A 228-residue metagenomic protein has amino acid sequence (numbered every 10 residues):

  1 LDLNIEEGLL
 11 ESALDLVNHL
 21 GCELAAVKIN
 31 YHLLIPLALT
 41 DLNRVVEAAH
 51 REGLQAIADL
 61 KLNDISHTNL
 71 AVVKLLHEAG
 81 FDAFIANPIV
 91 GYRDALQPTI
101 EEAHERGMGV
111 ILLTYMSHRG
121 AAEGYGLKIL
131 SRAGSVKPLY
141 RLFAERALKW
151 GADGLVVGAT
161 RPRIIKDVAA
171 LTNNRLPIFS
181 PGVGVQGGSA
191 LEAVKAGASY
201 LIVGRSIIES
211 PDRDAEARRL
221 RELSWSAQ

Functional and structural regions predicted by a protein language model:
L1-A56, S131, S135-L142, R146 (+4 more regions): Conserved N-terminal beta1-alpha1 strand-loop-helix module at the mouth
L1-L3, V27-I29, A56-L60, F84-A86 (+4 more regions): Hydrophobic faces of well-ordered beta-strands that scaffold small-molecule active sites in alpha/beta enzyme cores
I5, S66-V156: Conserved anion-binding
C22, R51-L54, E105-G107, L171-L176 (+1 more regions): Short helix-capping segments at alpha-helix termini
L33-A48, D64-A71, P88-M108, A159-T172 (+2 more regions): Active-site-adjacent beta->alpha loops and helix N-cap segments on the catalytic face of soluble alpha/beta enzymes
L62, I89-G91, M116-S117, G182-Q186 (+1 more regions): Short, acidic/turn-prone active-site loops that include or flank metal/cofactor- and phosphate-binding residues
A152-I207: A C-terminal functional module that forms or caps the active site or interfaces directly with catalytic machinery
L191-A198, R205-Q228: C-terminal helical cap(s) of enzyme catalytic domains, especially alpha/beta-barrels
